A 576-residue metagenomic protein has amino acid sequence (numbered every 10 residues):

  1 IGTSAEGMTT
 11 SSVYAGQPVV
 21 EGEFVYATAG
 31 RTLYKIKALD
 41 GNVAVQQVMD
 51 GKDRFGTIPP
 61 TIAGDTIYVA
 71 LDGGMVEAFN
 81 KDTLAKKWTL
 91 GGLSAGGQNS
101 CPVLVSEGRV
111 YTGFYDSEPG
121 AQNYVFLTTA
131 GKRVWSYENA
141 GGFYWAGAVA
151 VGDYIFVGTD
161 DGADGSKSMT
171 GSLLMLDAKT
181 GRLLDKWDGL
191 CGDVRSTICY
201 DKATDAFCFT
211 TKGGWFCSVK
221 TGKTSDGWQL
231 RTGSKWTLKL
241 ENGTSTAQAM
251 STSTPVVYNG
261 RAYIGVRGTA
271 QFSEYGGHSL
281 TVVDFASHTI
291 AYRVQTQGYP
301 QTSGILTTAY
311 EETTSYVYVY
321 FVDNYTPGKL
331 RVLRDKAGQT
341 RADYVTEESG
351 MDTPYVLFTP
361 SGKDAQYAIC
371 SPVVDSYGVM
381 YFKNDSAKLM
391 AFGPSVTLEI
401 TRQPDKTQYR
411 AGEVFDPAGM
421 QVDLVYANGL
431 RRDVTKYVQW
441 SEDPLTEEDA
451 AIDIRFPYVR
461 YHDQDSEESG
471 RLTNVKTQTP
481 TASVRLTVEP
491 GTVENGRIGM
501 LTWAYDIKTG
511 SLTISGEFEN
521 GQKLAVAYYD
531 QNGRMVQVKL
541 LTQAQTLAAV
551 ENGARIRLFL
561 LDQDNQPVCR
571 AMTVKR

Functional and structural regions predicted by a protein language model:
I1-A15, V19-T57, T61-S395: Extracytoplasmic/lumenal domain signature
T397-R431: Solvent-exposed, low-complexity, repeat-rich "mucin-like" stalks and linkers
T407, G429-Q478, L486: Serine/threonine-rich, repeat-prone extracellular segments and beta-strand-based repeat modules of secreted/surface
V422-L424, L512-F518: Aromatic/hydrophobic beta-strand junction motif of beta-rich domains
D423, K523-A527, F559: Beta-strand signatures of extracellular beta-sandwich domains
D443-E448, A548-A554: Surface-exposed, short loops/turns at beta-strand junctions within beta-sandwich domains
V484-P490: Interdomain boundary/hinge segments at the C-termini of tandem beta-sandwich modules
D562-R570: Short acidic/polar inter-strand loop motif in beta-rich domains
